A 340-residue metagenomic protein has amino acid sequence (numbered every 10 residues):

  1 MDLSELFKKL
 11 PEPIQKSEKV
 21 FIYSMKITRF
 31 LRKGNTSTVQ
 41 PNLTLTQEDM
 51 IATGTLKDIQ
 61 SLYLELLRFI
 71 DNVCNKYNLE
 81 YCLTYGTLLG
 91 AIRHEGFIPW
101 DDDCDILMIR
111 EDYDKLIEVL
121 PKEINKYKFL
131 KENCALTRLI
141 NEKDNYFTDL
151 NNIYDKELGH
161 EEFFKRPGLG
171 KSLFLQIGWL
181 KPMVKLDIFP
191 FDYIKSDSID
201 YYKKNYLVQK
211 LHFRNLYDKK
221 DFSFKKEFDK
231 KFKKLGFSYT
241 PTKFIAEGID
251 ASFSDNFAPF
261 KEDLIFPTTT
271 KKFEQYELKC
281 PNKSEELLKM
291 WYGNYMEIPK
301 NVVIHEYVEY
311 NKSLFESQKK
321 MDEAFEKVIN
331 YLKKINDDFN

Functional and structural regions predicted by a protein language model:
D2-L66: N-terminal regions immediately upstream of nucleotidyltransferase
K8-L10, S238, M296: Compositionally biased, intrinsically disordered/low-complexity regions enriched for serine, proline and threonine
N35-Q40, C82-T87, S252-A258: Short, functional N-terminal and low-complexity linear motifs
P41-L43, I51-N75, L120-S196, Y201 (+2 more regions): Conserved catalytic core of two-metal-ion nucleotidyltransferases
D71-C104, M108, Y113-I117: Active-site nucleotide-donor binding segment shared across nucleotidyl transfer reactions
H94-G96, I199-Y202: Short aromatic-enriched loop/helix-cap "lid" or pocket-rim segments at secondary-structure transitions that line
Y201-N215: Short, surface-exposed, charged loop/turn segments at secondary-structure junctions
